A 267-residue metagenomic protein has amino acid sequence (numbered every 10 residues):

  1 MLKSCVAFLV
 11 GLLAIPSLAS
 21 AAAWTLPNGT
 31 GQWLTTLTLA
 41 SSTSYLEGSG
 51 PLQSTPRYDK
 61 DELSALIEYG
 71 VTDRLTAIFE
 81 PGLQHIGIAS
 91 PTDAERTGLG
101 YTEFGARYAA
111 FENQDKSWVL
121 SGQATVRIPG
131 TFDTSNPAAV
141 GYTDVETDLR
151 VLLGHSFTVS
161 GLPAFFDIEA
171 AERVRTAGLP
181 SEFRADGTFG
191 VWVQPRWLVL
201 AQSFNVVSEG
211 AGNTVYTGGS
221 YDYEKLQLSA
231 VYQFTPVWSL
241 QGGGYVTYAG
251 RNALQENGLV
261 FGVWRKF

Functional and structural regions predicted by a protein language model:
C5, L9-T55: Outer-membrane beta-barrel biogenesis signature
L26, L37, Y69, Y108-A110 (+6 more regions): Residue-level signature of outer-membrane beta-barrel architecture
N28-Q32, T36, S41, A139-N213 (+1 more regions): Detector for outer-membrane/organellar transmembrane beta-barrel domains, recognizing the amphipathic beta-strand
G31-W33, D61-A65, G100-A106, L120 (+4 more regions): Hydrophobic, lipid-facing positions within transmembrane beta-strands of outer-membrane proteins
W33-L37, F79, A106, L120-A124 (+6 more regions): Membrane-embedded beta-strand positions of outer-membrane beta-barrel proteins
L46, T188-F267: Outer membrane beta-barrel transmembrane domains
R74-F79, N113-S117, V159-F166, R196-A201 (+1 more regions): Repeated loop/turn-to-beta-strand initiation elements of outer-membrane beta-barrel proteins
H85-S181: Outer-membrane pore/translocation modules
